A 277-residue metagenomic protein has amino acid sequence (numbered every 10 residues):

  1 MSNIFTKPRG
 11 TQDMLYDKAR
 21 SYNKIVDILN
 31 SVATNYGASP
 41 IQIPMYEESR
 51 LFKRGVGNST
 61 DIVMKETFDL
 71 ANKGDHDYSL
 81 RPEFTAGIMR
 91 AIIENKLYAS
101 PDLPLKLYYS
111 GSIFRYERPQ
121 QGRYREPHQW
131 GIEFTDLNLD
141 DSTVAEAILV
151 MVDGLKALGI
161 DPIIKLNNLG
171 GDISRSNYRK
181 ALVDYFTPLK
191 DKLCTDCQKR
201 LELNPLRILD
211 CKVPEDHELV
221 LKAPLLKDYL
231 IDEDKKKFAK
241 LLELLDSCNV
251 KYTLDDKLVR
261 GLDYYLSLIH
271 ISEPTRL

Functional and structural regions predicted by a protein language model:
M1-E273: TRNA-recognition modules of translation machinery and tRNA-sensing kinases, especially anticodon-binding
T275-L277: N-terminal low-complexity segments that are often proline-rich with Ser/Thr-Pro
